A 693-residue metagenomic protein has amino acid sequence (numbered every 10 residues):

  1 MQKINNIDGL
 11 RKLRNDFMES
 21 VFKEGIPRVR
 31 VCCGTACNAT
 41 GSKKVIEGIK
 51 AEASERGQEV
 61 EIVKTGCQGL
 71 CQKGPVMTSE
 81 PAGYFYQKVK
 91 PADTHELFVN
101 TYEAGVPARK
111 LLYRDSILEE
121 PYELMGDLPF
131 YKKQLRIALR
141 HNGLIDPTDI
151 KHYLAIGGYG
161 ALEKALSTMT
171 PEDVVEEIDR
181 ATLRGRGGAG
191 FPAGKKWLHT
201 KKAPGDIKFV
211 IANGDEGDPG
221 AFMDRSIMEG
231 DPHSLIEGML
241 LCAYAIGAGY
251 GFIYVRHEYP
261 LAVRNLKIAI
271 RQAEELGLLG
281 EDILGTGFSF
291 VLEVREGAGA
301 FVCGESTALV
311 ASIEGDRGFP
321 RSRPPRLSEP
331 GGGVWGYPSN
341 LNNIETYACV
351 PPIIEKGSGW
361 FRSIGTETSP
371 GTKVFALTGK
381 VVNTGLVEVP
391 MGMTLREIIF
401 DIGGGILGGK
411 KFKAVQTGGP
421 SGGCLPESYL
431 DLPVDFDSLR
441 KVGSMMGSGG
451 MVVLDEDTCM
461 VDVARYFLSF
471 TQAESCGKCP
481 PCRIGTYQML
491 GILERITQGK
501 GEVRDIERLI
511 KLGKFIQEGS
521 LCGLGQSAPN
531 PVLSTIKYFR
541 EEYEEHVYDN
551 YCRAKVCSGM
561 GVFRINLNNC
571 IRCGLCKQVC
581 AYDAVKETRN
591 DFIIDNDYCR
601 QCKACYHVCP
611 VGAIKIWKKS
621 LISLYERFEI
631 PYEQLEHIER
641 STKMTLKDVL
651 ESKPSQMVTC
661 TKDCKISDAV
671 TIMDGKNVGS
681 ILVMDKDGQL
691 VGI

Functional and structural regions predicted by a protein language model:
K3-P27, S42-K64, P81-Y113, A161-I178 (+12 more regions): Ferredoxin-type iron-sulfur electron-transfer modules in oxidoreductases and energy-metabolism complexes
A36-N38, I178-T200, G299-A311, Q472-I484 (+1 more regions): Conserved phosphate/anionic-ligand binding catalytic regions in large, soluble enzymes, centered on
K73-T78, P481-Y487, L575-I593, A604-I622: Iron-sulfur cluster-binding cysteine motifs and their immediate structural context in ferredoxin-like electron-transfer
K110-R180, V334-Y337, N342-G357: Flexible inter-domain linker/hinge segments
K133-Q134, V263-M391, G403: Hydrophobic alpha-helical positions that pack around
E163-P204, R362-S363, T368, K373-L377 (+3 more regions): Accessory "access/gating" subregions that flank catalytic or transport cores
G238-C242, M391-G409, A669: Short amphipathic, charge-patterned alpha-helical segments
S620-I693: Tandem CBS (Cystathionine beta-synthase) repeat/Bateman regulatory domains
